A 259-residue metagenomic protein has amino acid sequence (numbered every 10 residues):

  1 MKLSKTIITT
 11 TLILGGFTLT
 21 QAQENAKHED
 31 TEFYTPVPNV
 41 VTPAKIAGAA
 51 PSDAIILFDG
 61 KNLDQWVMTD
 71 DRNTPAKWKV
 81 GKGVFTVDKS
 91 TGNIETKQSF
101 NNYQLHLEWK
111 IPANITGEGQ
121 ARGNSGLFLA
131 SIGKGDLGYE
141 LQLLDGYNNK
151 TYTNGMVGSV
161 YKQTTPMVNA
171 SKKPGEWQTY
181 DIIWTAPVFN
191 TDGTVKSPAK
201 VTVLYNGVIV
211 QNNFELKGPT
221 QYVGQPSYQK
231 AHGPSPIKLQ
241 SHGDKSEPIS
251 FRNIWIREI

Functional and structural regions predicted by a protein language model:
M1-Q23: Bacterial Sec-dependent N-terminal signal peptides
A22-I259: Carbohydrate-interacting regions of secretory-pathway proteins
